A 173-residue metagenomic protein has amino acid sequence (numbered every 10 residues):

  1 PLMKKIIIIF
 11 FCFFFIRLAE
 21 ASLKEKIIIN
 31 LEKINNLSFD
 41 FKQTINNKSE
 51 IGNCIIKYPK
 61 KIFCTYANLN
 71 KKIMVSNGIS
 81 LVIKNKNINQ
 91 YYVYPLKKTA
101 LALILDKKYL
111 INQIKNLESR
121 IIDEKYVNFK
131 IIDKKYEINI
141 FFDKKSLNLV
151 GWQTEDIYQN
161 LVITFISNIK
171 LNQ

Functional and structural regions predicted by a protein language model:
P1-L2: Short, Lys/Arg-enriched N-terminal segments with co-localized hydrophobic residues within the first ~10-30 amino acids
I6-F15: Sec-dependent N-terminal signal peptides
L18-A21: Boundary at the C-terminal end of the N-terminal hydrophobic targeting segment
I29-S49: A short, Trp-centered hydrophobic/proline-enriched beta-strand micro-motif
F41, I62-Y66, L81-K84, F129 (+1 more regions): Short hydrophobic/aromatic-rich beta-strand segments that constitute the beta-sheet cores of beta-sandwich/beta-barrel
C54-L103, V162: An acidic-aromatic
K86-Y126, I131: Flexible, surface-exposed loop/linker segments and immediately adjacent secondary-structure boundaries
N112-Q173: Gly/Pro-enriched, hydrophobic low-complexity segments that function as extracytoplasmic propeptides/linkers
